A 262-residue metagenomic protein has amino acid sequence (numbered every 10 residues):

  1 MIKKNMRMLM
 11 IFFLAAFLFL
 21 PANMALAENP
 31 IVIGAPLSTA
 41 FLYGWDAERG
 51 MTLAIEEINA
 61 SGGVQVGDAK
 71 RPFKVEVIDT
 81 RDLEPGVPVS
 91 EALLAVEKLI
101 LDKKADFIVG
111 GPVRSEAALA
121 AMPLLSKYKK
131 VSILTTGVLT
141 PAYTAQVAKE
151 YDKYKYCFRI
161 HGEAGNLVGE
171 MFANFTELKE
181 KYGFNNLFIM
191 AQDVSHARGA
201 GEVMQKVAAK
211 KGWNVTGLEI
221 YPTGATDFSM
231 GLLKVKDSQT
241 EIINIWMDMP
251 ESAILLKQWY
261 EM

Functional and structural regions predicted by a protein language model:
I2-F12: Bacterial N-terminal signal peptides that target proteins for export
I11-P21: Bacterial N-terminal signal peptides
A25-G34, Q65-K74, T176-N185: Immediate post-signal peptide segment of exported/extracytoplasmic ligand-binding proteins
E28, Y43-R49, V64-A148, I160 (+1 more regions): Beta-alpha junction/loop-to-helix N-cap segments that form part of ligand/metal-binding clefts
N29-E57, V77, P112, N186-A191: Short beta-strand segments enriched in small/hydrophobic residues
G44-V66, E202-A209: Short, polar/charged alpha-helical segment
A105-L218: Extracytoplasmic ligand/sensor domains, especially the bilobed periplasmic-binding protein
A120-K129, G201-M262: Extracellular/periplasmic bilobed ligand-binding domains
